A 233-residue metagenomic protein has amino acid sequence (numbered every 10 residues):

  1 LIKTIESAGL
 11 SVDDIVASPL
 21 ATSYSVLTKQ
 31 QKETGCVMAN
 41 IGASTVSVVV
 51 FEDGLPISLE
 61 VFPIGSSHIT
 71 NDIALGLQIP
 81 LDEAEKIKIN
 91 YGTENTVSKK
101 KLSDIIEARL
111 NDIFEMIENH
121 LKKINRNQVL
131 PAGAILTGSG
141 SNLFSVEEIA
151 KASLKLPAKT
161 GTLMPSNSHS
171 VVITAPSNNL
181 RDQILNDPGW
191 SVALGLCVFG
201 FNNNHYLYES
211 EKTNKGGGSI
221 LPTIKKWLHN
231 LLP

Functional and structural regions predicted by a protein language model:
L1-C36, L55, T93-T96, L102-E107 (+3 more regions): Nucleotide/phosphate-binding catalytic cleft detector across ATP-hydrolyzing and phosphate-transferring enzymes
T4, V26-Q30, V37-I41, V48-V50 (+5 more regions): Replace "in large, NTP-powered and nucleic-acid-processing enzymes" with "in large, NTP-powered factors and other
I5, N40, I73, I117 (+2 more regions): Residue-level signature of catalytic and energy-coupling elements of molecular machines, predominantly ATP/GTP-dependent
P19-G92: Acidic, glycine-rich loop-and-beta core segments that form the ion-binding/anion-interacting portion of active sites
I57-L59, S67, N71-D72, S98-K101 (+2 more regions): Short beta-alpha connecting loops at secondary-structure transitions that line or flank enzyme active sites
F114, E118-A132: Phosphate/pyrophosphate-binding loops at sites that engage ATP/ADP/AMP, CoA/4′-phosphopantetheine, polyphosphate
V129-S153: Glycine-rich phosphate-binding loops at beta-strand->alpha-helix junctions
S153-A193: Conserved phosphate-binding/catalytic loops in two-lobed NTP-binding clefts
